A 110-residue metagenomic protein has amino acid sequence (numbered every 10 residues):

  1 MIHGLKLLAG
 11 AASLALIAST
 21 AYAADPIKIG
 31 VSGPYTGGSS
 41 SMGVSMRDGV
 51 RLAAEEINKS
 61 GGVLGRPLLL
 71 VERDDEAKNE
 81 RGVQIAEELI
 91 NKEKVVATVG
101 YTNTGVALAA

Functional and structural regions predicted by a protein language model:
I2-Y22: Gram-negative bacterial Sec-dependent N-terminal signal peptides
A21-V31, K59-P67: Immediate post-signal peptide segment of exported/extracytoplasmic ligand-binding proteins
I27-G43, Y101: Short beta-strand segments enriched in small/hydrophobic residues
S41-M46, S60-A110: Beta-alpha junction/loop-to-helix N-cap segments that form part of ligand/metal-binding clefts
R47-E55, K59: Short catalytic helix/loop segments, enriched in acidic residues and glycine and frequently bearing histidine
